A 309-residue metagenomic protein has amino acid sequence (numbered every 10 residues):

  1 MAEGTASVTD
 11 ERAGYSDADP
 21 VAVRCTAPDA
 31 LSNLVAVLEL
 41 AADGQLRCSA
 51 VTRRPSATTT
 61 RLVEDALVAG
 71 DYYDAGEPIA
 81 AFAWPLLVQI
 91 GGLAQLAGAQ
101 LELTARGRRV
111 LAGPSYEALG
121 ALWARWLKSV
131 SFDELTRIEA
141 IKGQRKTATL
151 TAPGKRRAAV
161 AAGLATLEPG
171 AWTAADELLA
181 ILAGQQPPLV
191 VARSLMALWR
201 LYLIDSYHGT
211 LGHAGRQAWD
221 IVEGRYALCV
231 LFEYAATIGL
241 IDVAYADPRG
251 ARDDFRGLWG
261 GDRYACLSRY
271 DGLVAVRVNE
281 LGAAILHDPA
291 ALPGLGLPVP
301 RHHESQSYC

Functional and structural regions predicted by a protein language model:
M1-W219, H302-Y308: Short, amphipathic alpha-helical interface elements at domain boundaries that mediate macromolecular binding
V21-R24, P28, Q185-A214, A218-W219 (+4 more regions): Long, compositionally biased intrinsically disordered terminal regions
P78-P85, G224, L228, F232: Short, well-structured alpha-helical segments
Q89, E117-A140, Q144, Y234-I238 (+3 more regions): Extended, well-ordered protein cores
G98-L101, Y245-G250: Short, Lys/Arg-rich nucleic-acid/phosphate-binding segment
